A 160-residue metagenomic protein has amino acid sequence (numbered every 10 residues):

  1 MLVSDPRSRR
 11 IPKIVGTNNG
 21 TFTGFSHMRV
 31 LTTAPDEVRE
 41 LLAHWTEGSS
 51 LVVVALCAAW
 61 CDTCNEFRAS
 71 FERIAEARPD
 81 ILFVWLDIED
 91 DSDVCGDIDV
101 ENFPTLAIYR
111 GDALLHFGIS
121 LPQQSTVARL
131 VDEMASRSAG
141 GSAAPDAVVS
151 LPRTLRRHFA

Functional and structural regions predicted by a protein language model:
M1-H27: N-terminal amphipathic/basic-hydrophobic helices that include classical n-h-c signal peptides and signal-anchor
G20-A43, S70: N-terminal "domain-start" segment that seeds a small globular fold
T32-T33, L56, P79-D93: Thiol-based oxidoreductase modules, predominantly thioredoxin-like and allied folds used for disulfide exchange
E47-A59: Short active-site neighborhood of thiol/selenol oxidoreductases, capturing the structured segment around
N65-E76: Typically the conserved alpha-helix immediately C-terminal to a functionally engaged Cys/Sec in thioredoxin-like
I98-A107: Structural micro-motif
R110-A143: Non-catalytic, surface beta->alpha helical segment in thiol-disulfide oxidoreductase systems
S136-A160: Acidic/histidine-enriched, glycine/proline-rich intrinsically disordered or flexible terminal extensions
